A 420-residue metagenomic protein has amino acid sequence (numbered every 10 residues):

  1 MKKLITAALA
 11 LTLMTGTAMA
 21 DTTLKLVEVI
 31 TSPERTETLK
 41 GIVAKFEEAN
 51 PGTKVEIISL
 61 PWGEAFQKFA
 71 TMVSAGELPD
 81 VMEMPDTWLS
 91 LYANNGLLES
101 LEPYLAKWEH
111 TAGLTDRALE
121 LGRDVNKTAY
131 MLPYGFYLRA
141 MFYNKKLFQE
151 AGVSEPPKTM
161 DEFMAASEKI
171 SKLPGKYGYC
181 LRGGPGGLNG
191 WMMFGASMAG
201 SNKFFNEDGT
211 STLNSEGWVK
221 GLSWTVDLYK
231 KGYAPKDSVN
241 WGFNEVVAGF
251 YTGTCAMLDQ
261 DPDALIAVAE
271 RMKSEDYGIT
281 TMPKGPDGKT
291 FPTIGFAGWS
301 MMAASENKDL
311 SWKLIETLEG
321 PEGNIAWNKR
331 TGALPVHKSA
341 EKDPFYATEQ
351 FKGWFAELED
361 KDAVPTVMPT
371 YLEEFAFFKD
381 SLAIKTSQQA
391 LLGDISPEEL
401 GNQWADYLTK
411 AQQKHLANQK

Functional and structural regions predicted by a protein language model:
D21-P33, T53-I58, D80-V81, Y130 (+2 more regions): Short, well-ordered beta-strand elements
G41-L114, K146-K158, G249, G253-M257 (+4 more regions): Extracytoplasmic "Venus flytrap"/periplasmic binding protein-like
A44, E48-A49, K127, Q149-A151 (+7 more regions): Extracytoplasmic/periplasmic substrate-recognition and gating elements
D86-A140, K158, M164, K172-P174 (+7 more regions): Hinge/lid segment of periplasmic solute-binding proteins
L89-L97, E102, A118-E155, G183-E207 (+3 more regions): Periplasmic solute-binding protein
E102-D116, G183-G184, G200-K220, A269-M272 (+4 more regions): Short, solvent-exposed loop/beta-turn-alpha elements that line the ligand-binding surface or hinge of extracytoplasmic
G122, T280, K329-I384, Q389 (+1 more regions): Long, aromatic- and glycine/proline-rich binding clefts that accommodate carbohydrate-like moieties
S167-K169, T210-S238: Glycine-centered hinge/linker elements that transmit conformational signals in sensory and ligand-binding systems
